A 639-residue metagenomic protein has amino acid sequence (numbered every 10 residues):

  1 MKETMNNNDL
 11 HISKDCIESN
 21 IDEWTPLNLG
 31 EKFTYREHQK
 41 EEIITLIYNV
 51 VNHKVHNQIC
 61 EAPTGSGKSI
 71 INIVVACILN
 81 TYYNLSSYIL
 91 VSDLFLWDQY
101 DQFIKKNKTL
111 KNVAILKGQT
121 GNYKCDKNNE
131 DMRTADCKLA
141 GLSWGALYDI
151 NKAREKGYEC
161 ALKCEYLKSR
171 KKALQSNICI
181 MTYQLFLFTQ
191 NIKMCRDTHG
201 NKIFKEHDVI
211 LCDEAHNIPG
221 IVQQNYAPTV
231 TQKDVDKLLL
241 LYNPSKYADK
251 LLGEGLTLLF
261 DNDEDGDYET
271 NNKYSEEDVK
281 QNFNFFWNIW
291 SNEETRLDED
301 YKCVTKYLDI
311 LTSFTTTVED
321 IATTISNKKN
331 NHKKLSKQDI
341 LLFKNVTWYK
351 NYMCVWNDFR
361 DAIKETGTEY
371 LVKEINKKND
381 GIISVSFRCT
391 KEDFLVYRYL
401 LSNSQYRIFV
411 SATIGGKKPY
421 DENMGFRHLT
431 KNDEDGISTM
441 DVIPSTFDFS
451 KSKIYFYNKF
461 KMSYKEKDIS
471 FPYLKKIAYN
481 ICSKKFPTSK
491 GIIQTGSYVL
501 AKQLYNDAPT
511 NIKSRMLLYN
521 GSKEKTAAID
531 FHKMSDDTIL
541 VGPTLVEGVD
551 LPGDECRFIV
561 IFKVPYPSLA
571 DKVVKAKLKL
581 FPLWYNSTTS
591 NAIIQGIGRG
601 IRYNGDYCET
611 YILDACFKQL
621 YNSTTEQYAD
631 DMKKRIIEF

Functional and structural regions predicted by a protein language model:
K2-W24, G30, T34, T81-C179 (+5 more regions): A substrate-engagement module of RecA-like helicase motors
K32-V51: N-terminal pre-P-loop "Q-motif" helix
H53-V74: Walker A/P-loop
F95-D98, Q102, A161-S326, F409-T430 (+2 more regions): Signature of the SF2 helicase/ATPase Hel1-core->accessory helical subdomain module
Y158-L174, I192-G200, S326-K453, L518-I529 (+1 more regions): A contiguous, basic/glycine-rich beta-loop/short-helix subdomain that forms a polymer-engagement track
R398-Y399, F456-G496: Conserved interdomain hinge at the start of the Helicase C-terminal
N458-D468, S522-L620: Conserved RecA-like P-loop NTPase helicase motor core
Q494-G521: Conserved helicase motor "Helicase C" RecA-like lobe of SF1/SF2 P-loop NTPases
